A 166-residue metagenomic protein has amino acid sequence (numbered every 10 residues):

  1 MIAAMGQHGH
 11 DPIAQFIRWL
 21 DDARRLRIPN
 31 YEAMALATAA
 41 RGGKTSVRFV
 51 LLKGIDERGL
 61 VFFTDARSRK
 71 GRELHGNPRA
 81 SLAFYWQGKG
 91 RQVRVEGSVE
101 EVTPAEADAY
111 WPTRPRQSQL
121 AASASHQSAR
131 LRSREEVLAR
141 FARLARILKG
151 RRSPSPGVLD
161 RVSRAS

Functional and structural regions predicted by a protein language model:
M1-S166: Binding-site signature for planar aromatic cofactors or substrates
